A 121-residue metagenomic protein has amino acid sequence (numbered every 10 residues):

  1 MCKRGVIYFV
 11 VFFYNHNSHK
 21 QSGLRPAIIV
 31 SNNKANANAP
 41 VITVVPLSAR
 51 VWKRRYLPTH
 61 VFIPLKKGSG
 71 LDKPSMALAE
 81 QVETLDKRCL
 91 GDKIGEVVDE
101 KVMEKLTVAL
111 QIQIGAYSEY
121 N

Functional and structural regions predicted by a protein language model:
N17-L24, I29-L65: Compact nucleic-acid interaction/catalytic patches
K66-N121: C-terminal terminal-subdomain/extension
